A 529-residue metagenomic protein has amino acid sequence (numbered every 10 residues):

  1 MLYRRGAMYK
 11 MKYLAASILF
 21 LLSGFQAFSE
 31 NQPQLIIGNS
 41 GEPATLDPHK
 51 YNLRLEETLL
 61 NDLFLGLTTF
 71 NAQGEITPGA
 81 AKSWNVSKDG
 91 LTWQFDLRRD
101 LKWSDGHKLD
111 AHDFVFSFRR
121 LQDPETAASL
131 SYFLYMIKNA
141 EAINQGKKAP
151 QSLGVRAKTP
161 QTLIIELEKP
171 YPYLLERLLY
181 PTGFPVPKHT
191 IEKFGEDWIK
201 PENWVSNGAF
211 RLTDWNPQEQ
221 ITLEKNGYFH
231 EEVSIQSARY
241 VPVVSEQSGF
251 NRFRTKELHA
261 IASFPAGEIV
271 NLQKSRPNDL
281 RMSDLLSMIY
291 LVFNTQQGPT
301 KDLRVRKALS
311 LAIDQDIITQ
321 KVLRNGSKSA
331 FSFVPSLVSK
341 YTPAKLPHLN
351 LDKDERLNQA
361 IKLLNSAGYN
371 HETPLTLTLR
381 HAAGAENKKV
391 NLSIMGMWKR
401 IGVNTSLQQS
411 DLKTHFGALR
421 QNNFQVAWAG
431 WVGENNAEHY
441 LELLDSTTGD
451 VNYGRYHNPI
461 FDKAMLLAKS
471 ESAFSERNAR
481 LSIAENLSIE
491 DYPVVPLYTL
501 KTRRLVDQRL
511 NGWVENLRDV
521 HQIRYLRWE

Functional and structural regions predicted by a protein language model:
G38-K88, R119, N203-S206: N-terminal lobe/hinge region of extracytoplasmic solute-binding protein
D110-S117, P160-E166, G208-A209, I235-S237 (+5 more regions): Alpha-helical secondary-structure segments
G146-S152, R156, Q161, K169-V233 (+4 more regions): Gly/Pro-rich hinge or "lid" segments in bacterial periplasmic/extracellular proteins
W198, N226-N271, M395, N404-S406: Ligand-site clamp/hinge motif
P217, L357, I361-G433, F474 (+1 more regions): Ligand/substrate-recognition segments at binding pockets and active sites
S329-S366, G384-N387: Structural transition elements
K353, S406-H415, E442-Q508, E529: Extracytoplasmic/peripheral linker and loop segments enriched in polar/acidic and small residues with frequent Thr/Pro
R504-E529: Long beta-strand-rich cores associated with HINT superfamily self-processing modules
